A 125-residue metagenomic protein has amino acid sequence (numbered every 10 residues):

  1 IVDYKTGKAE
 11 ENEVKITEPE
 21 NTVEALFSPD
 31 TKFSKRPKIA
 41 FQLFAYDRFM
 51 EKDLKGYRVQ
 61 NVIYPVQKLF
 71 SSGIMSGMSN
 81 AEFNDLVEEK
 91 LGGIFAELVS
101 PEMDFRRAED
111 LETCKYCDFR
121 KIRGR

Functional and structural regions predicted by a protein language model:
I1-R125: Structural signature of nuclease core domains in nucleic-acid processing machines
